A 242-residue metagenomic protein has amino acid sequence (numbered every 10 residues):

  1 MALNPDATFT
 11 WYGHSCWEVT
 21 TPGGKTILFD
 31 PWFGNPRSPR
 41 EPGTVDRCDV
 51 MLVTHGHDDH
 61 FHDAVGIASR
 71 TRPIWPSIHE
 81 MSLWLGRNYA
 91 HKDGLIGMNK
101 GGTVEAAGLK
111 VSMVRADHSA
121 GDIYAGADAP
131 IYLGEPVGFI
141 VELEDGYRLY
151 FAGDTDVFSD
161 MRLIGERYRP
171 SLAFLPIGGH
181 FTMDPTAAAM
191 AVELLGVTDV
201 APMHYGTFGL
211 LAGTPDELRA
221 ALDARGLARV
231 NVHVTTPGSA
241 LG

Functional and structural regions predicted by a protein language model:
M1-T26, W32-R37, K110, D117 (+4 more regions): Zn-dependent metallo-beta-lactamase
C16-H57, H62-S69, E80, S119-Y132 (+1 more regions): Pre-active-site segment of Zn-dependent metallo-hydrolases
V19-G23, A106-A107, V141-D145: Active-site beta-strand termini and strand-to-loop segments that position acidic
L28-P31, C48-G56, W75-H79, L149-T155 (+3 more regions): Active-site neighborhood of phospho(di)ester-bond hydrolases with catalytic His/Asp-centered motifs
N35-P36, H57-H62, S82-L85, G102-E105 (+5 more regions): Active-site environment of divalent metal-dependent phosphoester hydrolases
H62-A125: Glycine/small-residue-rich loop that forms an oxyanion/phosphate-binding "nest" at active or ligand-binding sites
I74, G86-V104, A189-G242: Binuclear metal-ion centers of metallo-dependent hydrolases, dominated by the metallo-beta-lactamase
Y124-L194: Active-site-proximal loop/helix segments of hydrolase catalytic cores
